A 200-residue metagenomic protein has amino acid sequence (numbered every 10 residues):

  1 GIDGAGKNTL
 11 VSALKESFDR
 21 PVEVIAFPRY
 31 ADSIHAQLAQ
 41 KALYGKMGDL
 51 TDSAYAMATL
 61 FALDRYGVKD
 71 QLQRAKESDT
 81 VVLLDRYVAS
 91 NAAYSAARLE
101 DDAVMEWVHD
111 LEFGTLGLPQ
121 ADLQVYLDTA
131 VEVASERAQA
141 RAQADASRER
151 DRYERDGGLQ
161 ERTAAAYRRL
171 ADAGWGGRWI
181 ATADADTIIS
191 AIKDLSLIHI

Functional and structural regions predicted by a protein language model:
G1-I2: P-loop (Walker A) phosphate-binding loop of NTP-binding proteins
N8: Walker A/P-loop
E16-V24: Post-Walker A helix-loop "phosphate-sensing" segment adjacent to the P-loop in P-loop NTPases
E23-L116: ATP-dependent small-molecule kinase phosphotransfer cores that center on conserved nucleotide phosphate-binding segments
N91-A165: A glycine- and Lys/Arg-enriched "phosphate-lid" helix/loop adjacent to the NTP-binding pocket of small-molecule kinases
A164, A185-S196: Short, amphipathic alpha-helical "lid/cap" segments that border enzyme active or binding sites
I198-I200: Conserved small/polar residues in nucleotide/adenosyl-binding loops
